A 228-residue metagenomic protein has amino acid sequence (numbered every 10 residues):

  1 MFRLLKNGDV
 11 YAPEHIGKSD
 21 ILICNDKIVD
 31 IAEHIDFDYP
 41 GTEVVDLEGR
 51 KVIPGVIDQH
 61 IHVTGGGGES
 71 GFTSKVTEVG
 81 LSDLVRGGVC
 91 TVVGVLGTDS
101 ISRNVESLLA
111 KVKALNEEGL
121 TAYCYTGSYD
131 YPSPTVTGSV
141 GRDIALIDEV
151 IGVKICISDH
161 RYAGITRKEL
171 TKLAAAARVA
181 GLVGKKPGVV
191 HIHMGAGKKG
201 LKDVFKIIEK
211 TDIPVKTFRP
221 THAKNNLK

Functional and structural regions predicted by a protein language model:
M1-L4, V10-I53: Histidine-rich, glycine-flanked metal-binding segment
G8, I21, D26, G49 (+5 more regions): Divalent metal-coordination and catalytic microenvironments
F37, L47-A110: Metal-associated gating/positioning segment near the N- to mid-region
G55-Q59, V92-G94, A122-T126, I151-I157 (+2 more regions): Hydrophobic faces of well-ordered beta-strands that scaffold small-molecule active sites in alpha/beta enzyme cores
H62-K75, T126-P132, H160-G164: Active-site mouth loops of central-metabolism enzymes
T64, T98-R103, D130-P132, A196-K202 (+1 more regions): Active-site environment of divalent metal-dependent phosphoester hydrolases
P132-V189: Active-site gating/metal-coordination segments in enzymes
R161, E169, A175-K228: Active-site core of metal-dependent hydrolases
